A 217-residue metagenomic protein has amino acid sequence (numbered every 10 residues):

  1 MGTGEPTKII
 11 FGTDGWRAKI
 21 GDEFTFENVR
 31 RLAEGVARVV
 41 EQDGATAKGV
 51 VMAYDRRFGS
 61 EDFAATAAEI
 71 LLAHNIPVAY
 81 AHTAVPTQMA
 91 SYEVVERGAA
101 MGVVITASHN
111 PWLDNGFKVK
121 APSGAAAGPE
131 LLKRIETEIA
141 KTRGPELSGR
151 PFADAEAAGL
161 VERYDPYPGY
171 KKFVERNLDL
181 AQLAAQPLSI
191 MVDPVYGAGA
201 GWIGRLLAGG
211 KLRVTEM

Functional and structural regions predicted by a protein language model:
M1-H74, A100-M101, E156, L160-I190: An N-terminal, well-structured beta->alpha segment
G2-P6, N115-M217: Gly/Ser/Thr-enriched, mixed-charge loops and adjacent short helices that form phosphate/oxyanion-binding elements
T13, A18, D22, T87 (+2 more regions): Generic structural "secondary-structure junction" signal
E27, D62, W112, A198-W202: Residues that form or flank phosphate/diphosphate-binding pockets in enzymes that use nucleotide phosphates
V39, E96, G209: Active-site catalytic microenvironments for nucleophilic, acid-base chemistry
A45-A125: Ferredoxin-reductase
